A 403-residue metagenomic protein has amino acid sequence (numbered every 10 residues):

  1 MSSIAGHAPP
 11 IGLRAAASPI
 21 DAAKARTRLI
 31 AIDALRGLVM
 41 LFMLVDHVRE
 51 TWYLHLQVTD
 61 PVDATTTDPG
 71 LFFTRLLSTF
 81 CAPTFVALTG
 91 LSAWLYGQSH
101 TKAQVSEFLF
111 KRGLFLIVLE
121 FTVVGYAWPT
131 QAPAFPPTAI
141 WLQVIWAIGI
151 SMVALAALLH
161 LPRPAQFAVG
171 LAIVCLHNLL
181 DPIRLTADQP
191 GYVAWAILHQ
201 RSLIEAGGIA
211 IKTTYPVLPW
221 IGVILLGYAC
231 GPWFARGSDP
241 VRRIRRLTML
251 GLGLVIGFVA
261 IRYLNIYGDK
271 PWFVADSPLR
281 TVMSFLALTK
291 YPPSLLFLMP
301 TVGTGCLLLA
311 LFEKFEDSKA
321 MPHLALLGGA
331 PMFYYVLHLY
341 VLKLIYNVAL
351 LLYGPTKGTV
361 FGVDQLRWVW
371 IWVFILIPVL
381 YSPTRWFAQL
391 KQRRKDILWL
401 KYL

Functional and structural regions predicted by a protein language model:
M1-L403: Alpha-helical transmembrane segments and their immediate juxtamembrane cytosolic regions
